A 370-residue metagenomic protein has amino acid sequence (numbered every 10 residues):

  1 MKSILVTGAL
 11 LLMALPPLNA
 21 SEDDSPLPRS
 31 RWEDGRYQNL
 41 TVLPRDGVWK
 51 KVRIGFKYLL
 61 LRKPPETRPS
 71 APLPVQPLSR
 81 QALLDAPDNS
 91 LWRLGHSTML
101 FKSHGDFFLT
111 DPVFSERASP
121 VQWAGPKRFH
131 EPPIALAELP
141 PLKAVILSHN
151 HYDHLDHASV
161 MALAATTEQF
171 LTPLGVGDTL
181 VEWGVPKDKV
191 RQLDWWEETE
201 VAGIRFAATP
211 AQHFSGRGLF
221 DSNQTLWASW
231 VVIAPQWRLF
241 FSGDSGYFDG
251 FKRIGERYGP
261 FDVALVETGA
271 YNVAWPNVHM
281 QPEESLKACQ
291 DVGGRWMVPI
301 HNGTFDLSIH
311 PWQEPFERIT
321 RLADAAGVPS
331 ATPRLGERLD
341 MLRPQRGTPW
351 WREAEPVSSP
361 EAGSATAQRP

Functional and structural regions predicted by a protein language model:
L5-M13: Sec-dependent N-terminal signal peptides
L12-L136, I233-G243, D262-T268, D324-A326 (+1 more regions): Metallo-beta-lactamase
S21-L43, A135, L139, A144 (+3 more regions): Cap/insert and terminal regions of metallo-dependent hydrolase folds
P65-A86, E138, P173-W237, R318-R338 (+1 more regions): Metallo-beta-lactamase
H96-H104, E200-F261, P276, M280-E284: Catalytic core of the metallo-beta-lactamase
F114-E131, F214-S222, N272-V278, D306: Acidic/histidine-rich helix-loop elements that form or flank divalent-metal/phosphate-binding sites at the catalytic
L142-D153: Metallo-beta-lactamase
D156-T166, L307-E317, R343: Metal-dependent catalytic neighborhoods of phosphoester/phosphodiester hydrolases
